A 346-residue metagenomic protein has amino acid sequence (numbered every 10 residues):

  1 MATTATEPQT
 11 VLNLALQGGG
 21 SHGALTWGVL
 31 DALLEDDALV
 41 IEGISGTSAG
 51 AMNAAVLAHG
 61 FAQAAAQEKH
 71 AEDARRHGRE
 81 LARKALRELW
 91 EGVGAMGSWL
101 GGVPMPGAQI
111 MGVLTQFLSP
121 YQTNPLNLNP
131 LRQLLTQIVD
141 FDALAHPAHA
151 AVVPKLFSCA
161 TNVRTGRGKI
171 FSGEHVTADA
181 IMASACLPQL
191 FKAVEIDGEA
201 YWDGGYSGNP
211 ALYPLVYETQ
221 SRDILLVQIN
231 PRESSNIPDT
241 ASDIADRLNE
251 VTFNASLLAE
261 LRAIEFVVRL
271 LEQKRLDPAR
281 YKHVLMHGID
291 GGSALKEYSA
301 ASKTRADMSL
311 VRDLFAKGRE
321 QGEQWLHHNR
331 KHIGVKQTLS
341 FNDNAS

Functional and structural regions predicted by a protein language model:
M1-T47, A55-S346: Patatin-like phospholipase
